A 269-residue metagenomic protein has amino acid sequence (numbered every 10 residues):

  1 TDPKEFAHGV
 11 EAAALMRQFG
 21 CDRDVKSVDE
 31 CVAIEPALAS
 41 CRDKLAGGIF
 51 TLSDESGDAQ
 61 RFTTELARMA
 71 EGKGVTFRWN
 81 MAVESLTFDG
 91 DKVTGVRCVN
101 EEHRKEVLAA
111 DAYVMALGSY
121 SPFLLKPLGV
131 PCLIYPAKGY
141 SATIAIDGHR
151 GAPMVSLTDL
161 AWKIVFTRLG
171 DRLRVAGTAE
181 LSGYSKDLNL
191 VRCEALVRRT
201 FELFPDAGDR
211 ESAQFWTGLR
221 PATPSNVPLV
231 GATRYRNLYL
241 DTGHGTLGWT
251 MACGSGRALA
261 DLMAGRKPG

Functional and structural regions predicted by a protein language model:
T1-V28, T200: Dinucleotide-binding Rossmann-like beta1-alpha1 core, especially the glycine-rich loop that anchors the ADP
K4, D29, S119-Y120, G254: Alpha-helix/helix-capping structural signal
A7-L15, A39-D111: Helical element adjacent to the flavin cofactor pocket in flavoenzyme catalytic cores
D24-K26, T76-R78, A213: General small-molecule cofactor/ligand-binding pocket signal
V25, L38, F88-G90, I146 (+1 more regions): C-terminal lid/capping helical subdomain adjacent to the catalytic/cofactor pocket in oxidative enzymes
A39, V83-V93, V107-R236: Active-site substrate-recognition segment that forms the wall of the catalytic cavity or substrate channel
F50-A67, S119-Y120, R192-R199, S255: Mid-domain beta-loop-alpha active-site segment that forms a flexible, acidic cofactor/metal-binding surface
G74-T76, L173, L238: Short, conserved active-site loop motifs that form the nucleotide-linked donor/cofactor pocket
